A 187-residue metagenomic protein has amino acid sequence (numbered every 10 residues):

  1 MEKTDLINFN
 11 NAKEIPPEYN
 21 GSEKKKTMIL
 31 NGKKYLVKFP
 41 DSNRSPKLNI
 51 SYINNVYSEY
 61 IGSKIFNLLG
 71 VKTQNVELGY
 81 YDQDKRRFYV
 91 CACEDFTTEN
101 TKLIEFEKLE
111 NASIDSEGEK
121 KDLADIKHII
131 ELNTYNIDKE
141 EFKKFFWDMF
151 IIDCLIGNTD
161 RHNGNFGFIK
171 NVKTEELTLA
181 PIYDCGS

Functional and structural regions predicted by a protein language model:
M1-I114: Conserved ATP-binding subdomain of kinase catalytic cores across diverse folds
A92-F150: ATP-dependent phospho-/nucleotidyl transfer catalytic cores
A124-G186: Conserved kinase catalytic-core segment
